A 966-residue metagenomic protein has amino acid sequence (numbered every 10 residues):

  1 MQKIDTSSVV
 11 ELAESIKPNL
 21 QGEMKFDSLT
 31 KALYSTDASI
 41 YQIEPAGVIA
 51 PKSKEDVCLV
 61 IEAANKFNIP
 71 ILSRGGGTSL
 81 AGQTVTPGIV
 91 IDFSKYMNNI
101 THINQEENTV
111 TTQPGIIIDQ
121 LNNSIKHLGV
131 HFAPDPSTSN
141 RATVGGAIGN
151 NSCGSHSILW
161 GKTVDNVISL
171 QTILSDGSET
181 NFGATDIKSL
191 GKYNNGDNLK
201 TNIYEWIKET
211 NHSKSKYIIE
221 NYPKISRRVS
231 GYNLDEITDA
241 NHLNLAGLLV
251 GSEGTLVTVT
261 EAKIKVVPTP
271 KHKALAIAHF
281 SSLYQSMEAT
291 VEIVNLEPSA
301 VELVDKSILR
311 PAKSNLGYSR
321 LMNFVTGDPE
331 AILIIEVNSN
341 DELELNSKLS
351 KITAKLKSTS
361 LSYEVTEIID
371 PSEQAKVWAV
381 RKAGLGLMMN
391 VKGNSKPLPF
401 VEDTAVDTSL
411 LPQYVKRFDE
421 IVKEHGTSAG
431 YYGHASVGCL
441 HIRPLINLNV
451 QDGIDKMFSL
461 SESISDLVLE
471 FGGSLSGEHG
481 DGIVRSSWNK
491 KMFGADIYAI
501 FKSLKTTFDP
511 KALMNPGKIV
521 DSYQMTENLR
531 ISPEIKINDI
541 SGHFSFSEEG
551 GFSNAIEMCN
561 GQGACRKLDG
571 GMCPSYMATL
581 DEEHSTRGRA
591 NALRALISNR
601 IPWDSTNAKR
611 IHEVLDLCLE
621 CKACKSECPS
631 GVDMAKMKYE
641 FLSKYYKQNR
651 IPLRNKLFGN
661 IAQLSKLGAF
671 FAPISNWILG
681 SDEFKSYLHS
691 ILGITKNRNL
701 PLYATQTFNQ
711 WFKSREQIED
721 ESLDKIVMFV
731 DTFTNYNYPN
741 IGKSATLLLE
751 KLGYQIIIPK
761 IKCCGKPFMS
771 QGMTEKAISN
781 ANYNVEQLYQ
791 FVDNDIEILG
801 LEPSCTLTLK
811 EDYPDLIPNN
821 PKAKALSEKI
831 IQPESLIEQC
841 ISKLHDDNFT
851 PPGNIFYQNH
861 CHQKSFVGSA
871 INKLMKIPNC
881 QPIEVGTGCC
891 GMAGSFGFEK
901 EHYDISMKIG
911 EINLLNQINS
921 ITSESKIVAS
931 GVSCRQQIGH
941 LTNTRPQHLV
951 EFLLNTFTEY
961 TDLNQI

Functional and structural regions predicted by a protein language model:
M1-E62, K66, G76-N108, S137 (+5 more regions): N-terminal flexible segment immediately upstream of the FAD-binding catalytic core in FAD-dependent oxidoreductases
I4, I16, S39-I71, I89 (+8 more regions): N-terminal glycine-rich flavin-associated loop
T30-L33, S79-G82, T138-G145, R227-N233 (+18 more regions): A glycine-rich phosphate-binding loop feature that marks nucleotide/adenosyl-phosphate handling sites
S39, A147-G149, S157-W160, V167-A379 (+3 more regions): C-terminal substrate-binding/cap subdomain adjacent to the FAD-binding core in PCMH-type and related FAD-linked
I237-L256, A274, A278-L296, N340 (+9 more regions): Long hydrophobic segments that form regular secondary structure
A262-I264, M287-T290, N295-S395, A429 (+10 more regions): Terminal amphipathic helices with adjacent charged low-complexity linkers/tails
S395, E470-L475, G482-L617, K636 (+2 more regions): Ferredoxin-type iron-sulfur electron-transfer modules and their immediate structural context
D509, P516, A635-I966: Iron-sulfur cluster-binding electron-transfer modules in prokaryotic oxidoreductases
